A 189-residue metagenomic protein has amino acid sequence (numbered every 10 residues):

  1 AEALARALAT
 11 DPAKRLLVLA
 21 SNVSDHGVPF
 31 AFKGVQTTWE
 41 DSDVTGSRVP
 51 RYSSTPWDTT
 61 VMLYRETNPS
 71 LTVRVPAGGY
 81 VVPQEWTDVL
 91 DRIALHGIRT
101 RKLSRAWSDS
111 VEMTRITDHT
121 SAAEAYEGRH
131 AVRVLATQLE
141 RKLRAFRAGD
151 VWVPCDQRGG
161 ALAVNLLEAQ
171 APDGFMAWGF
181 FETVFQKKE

Functional and structural regions predicted by a protein language model:
A1-V111, R115-I116: Hard-cation-handling environments
R74, G79, D91-L95, R101-R105 (+1 more regions): Catalytic centers of hydrolytic enzymes
